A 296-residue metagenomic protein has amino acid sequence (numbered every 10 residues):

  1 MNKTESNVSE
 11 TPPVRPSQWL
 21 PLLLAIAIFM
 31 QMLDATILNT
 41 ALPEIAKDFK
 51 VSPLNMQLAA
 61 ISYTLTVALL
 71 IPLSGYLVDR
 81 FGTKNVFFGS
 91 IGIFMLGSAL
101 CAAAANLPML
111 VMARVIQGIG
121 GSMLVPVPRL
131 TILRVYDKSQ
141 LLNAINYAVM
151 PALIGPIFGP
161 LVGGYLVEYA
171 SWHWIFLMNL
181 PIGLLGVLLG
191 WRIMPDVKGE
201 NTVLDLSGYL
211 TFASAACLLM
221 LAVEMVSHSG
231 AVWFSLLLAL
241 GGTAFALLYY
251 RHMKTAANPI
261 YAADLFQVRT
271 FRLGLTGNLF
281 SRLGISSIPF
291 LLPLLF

Functional and structural regions predicted by a protein language model:
M1-P16: Intrinsic disorder in cytosolic terminal tails and internal cytosolic loops of multi-pass membrane transporters
S17-L24, F87, F94, L110 (+3 more regions): Hydrophobic alpha-helix/TM-entry signal in multi-pass membrane transporters
S17-L33, L38-T40, P53, A59-I61 (+6 more regions): 12-transmembrane solute porter fold
I26-L33, S62-L65, L69, L96 (+7 more regions): Hydrophobic/aromatic residues within the transmembrane alpha-helices of Major Facilitator Superfamily
M30, L42, F49, I93 (+13 more regions): Hydrophobic residues within membrane-embedded alpha-helical segments of Major Facilitator Superfamily
A41-I71, M109-V111: Extracellular/periplasmic helix-loop-helix junction of adjacent transmembrane segments in MFS-like secondary
I71-S207: Helix-loop-helix hairpins in multi-pass membrane proteins, especially solute transporters
E168-N278: Hydrophobic transmembrane-helix bundles of small-molecule transporters
